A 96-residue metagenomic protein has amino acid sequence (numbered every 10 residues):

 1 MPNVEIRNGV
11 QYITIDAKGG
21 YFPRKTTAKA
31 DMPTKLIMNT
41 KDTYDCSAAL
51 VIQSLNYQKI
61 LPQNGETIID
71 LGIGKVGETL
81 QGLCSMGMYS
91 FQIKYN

Functional and structural regions predicted by a protein language model:
M1-N8, Y12, K18-G20, Y44 (+2 more regions): Extracellular/periplasmic metallocenter environments
A17, M38: Pocket-edge structural micro-motifs
F22-A28: Short beta-strand segments of immunoglobulin-like
A28-K35: Short coil/turn motif common to extracellular beta-sandwich-like domains
L36-I37, L80: Structured cytosolic domains appended to multi-pass membrane proteins
N39-T43: Short solvent-exposed strand-capping/beta-turn motif centered on an Asx-Ser/Thr pair
A49-V51: Beta-strand signatures of extracellular beta-sandwich domains
Q53-L55: N-terminal glycine-rich cofactor-binding segment
